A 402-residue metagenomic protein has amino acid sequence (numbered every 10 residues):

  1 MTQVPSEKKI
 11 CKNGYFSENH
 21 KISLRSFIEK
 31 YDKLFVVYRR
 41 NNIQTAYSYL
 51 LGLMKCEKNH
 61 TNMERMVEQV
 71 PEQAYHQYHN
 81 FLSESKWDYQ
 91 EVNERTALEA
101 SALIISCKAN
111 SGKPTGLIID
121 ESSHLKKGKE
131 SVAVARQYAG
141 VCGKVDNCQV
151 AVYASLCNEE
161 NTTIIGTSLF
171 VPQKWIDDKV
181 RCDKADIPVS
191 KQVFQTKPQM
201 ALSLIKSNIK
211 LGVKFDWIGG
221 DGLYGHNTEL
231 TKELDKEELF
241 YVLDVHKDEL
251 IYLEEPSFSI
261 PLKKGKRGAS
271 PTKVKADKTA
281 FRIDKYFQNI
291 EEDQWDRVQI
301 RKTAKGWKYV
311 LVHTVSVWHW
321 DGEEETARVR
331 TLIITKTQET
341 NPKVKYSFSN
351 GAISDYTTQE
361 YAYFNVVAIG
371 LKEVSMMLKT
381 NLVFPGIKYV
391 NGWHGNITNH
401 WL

Functional and structural regions predicted by a protein language model:
T2-I218, G225-L250, S257-S259, K264-F281 (+2 more regions): Conserved, well-structured functional cores that handle cations and Mg-NTP chemistry
N59, M63, K214, G370-S375 (+1 more regions): Intrinsically disordered or highly flexible coil/loop and linker segments, enriched in small and charged/polar residues
E72, I353, V367, L371 (+2 more regions): Short, well-ordered loop/turn and helix-capping segments at boundaries between secondary-structure elements and domains
E160-D183, I251-V366, G370: An anionic, glycine-rich sequence signature occurring as long contiguous blocks
G225, D248-L250, I353-D355, V383-P385: Short, catalytically relevant binding-site loops at active-site mouths
Y356-N365, T380-I397: Short, solvent-exposed helix-loop connector elements
T398-L402: Small-residue-rich helix-loop
